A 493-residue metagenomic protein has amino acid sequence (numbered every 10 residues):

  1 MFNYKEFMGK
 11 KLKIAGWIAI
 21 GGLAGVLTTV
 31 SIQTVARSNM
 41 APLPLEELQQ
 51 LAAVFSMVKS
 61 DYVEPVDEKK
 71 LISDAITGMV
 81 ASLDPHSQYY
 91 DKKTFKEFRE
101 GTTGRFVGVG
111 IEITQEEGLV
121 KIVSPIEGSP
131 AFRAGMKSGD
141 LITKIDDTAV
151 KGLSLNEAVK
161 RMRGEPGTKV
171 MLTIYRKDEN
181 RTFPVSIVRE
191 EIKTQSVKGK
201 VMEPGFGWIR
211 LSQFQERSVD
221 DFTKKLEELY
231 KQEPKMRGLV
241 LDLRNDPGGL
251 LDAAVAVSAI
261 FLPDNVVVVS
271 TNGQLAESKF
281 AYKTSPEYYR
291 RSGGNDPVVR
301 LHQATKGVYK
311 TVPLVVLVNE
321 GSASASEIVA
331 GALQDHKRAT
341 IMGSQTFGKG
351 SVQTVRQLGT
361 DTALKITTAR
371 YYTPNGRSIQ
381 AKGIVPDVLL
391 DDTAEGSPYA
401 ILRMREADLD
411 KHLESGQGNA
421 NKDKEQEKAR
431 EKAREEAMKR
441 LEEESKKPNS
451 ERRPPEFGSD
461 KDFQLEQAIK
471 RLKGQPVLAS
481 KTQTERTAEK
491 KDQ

Functional and structural regions predicted by a protein language model:
F2-Y4, K11-A15, A19-G22, V26-Q33 (+1 more regions): C-terminal "post-core" interaction segments
N39-S87: N-terminal activation segment of mature serine protease catalytic domains
E46, E127-D140, Q195-K198, T305: PDZ/PDZ-like domain micro-motif
F55, A131-S154, L239-V240, D335: Conserved PDZ fold ligand-binding element
D74, H86-S124: PDZ/PDZ-like peptide-tail recognition elements
T103-V107, Q115-L119, M136-K137, G164-T168 (+7 more regions): Short flexible coil/turn linkers enriched for glycine and charged/polar residues that connect secondary-structure
G118-K121, T143, E157-K198, T367-T368: PDZ-domain C-terminal substructure recognizer with occasional recognition of PDZ-binding tails
L141-T173, E227, A253, K349-V355: PDZ domains, with a preference for the canonical peptide-binding region formed by the helix
